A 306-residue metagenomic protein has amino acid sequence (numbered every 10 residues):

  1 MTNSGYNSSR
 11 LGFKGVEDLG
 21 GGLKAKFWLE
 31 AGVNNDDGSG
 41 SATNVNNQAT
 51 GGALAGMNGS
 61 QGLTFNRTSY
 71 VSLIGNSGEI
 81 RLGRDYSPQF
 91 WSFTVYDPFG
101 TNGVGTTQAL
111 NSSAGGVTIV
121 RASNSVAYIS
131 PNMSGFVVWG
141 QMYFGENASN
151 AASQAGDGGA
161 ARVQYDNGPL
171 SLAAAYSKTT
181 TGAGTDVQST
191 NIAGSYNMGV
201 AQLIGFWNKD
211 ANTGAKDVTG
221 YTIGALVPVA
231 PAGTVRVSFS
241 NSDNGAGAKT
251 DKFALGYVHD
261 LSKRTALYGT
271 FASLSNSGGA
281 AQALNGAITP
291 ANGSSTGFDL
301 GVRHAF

Functional and structural regions predicted by a protein language model:
M1-G145, A155, Q164-S171: Outer membrane beta-barrel
N3-Y6, Q61-L63, T118-V120, S153-A155 (+4 more regions): Short sequence motifs at beta-strands and strand-loop junctions characteristic of Gram-negative outer-membrane
R10-G12, T68-Y70, S125-A127, A160 (+4 more regions): Membrane-embedded beta-strand positions in outer-membrane beta-barrel channels/transporters
K24-W28, E79-G83, V137-W139, S171-A173 (+6 more regions): Residue-level detector of the transmembrane beta-barrel scaffold of outer-membrane proteins
G32-D36, L82, S87-W91, G145-N147 (+4 more regions): Structural signature of outer-membrane beta-barrel domains
A55-M57, A148, D210-A211, N241-D243 (+1 more regions): Extracellular loop and loop/strand-boundary signature of outer-membrane beta-barrel proteins
Q154-D260, A272-S273: Detector for outer-membrane/organellar transmembrane beta-barrel domains, recognizing the amphipathic beta-strand
H259-L261, G293-F306: Outer-membrane beta-barrel "beta-signal"
